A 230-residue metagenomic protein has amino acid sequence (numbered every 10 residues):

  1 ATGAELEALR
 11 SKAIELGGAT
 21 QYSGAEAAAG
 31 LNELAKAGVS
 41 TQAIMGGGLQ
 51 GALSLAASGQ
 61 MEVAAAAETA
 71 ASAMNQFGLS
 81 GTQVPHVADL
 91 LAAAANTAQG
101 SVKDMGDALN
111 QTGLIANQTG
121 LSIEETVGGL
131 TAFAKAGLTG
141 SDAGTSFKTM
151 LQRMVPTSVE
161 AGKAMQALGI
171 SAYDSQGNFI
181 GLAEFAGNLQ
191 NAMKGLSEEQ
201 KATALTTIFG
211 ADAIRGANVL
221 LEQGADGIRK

Functional and structural regions predicted by a protein language model:
A1-D89, A93-M105, A116-E124, A136-D142 (+3 more regions): A short, structural motif
G128-K230: Extended alpha-helical or coil "stalk/linker/tether" regions that are enriched in polar/charged and small residues
